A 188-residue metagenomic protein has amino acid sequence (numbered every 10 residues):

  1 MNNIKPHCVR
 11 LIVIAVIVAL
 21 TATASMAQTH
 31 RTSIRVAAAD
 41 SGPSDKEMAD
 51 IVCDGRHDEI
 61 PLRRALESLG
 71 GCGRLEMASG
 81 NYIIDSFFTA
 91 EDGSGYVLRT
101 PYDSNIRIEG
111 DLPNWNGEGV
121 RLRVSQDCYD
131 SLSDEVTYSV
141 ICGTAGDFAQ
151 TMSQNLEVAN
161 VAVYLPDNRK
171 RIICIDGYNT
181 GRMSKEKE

Functional and structural regions predicted by a protein language model:
N2-V13: Bacterial N-terminal signal peptides that target proteins for export
L11-A22: Bacterial N-terminal signal peptides
A27-R64, N81: Right-handed parallel beta-helix/beta-solenoid
T29-H30, L66-G71, T100-Y102, N116 (+1 more regions): Flexible, charged surface loops at secondary-structure boundaries
R35-A38, I60-S86, E91, N105-G117 (+2 more regions): Glycine-rich repeat segments that build the extracellular carbohydrate-interaction surface of secreted and virion
D40-P43, N114, V163-Y164: Active-site/binding-pocket entry motifs
I83-E109, R121-A159, Y164-K187: Extracellular beta-strand-rich solenoid/capping regions of secreted or surface-exposed proteins that bind or remodel
